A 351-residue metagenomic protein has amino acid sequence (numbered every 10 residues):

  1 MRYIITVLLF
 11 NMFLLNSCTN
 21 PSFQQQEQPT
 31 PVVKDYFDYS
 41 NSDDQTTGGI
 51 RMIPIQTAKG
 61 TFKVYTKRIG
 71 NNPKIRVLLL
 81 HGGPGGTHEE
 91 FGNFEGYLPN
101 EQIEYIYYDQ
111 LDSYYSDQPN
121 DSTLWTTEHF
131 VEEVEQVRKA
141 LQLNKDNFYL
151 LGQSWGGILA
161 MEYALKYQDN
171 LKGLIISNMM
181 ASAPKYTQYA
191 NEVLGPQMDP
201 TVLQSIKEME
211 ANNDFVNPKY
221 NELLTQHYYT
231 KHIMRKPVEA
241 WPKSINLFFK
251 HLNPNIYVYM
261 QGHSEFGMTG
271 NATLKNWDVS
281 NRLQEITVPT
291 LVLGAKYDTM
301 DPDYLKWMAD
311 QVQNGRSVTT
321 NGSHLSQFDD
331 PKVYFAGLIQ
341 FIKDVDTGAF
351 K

Functional and structural regions predicted by a protein language model:
G85-G96: The serine-hydrolase catalytic nucleophile loop
P99-D117: Conserved alpha/beta-hydrolase
H129-N147: Conserved acidic catalytic loop of the alpha/beta-hydrolase fold
D146-Y189: Conserved hydrolase catalytic core segment
L174-F215: Flexible "cap/lid" loop of the alpha/beta hydrolase fold
Q204-N281, V288: Alpha/beta-hydrolase
I286, V292-G294: Short beta-strand/loop motif that positions the catalytic acidic residue of the alpha/beta-hydrolase fold
N314-K351: Catalytic active-site module of serine/aspartate enzymes centered on a nucleophile-bearing elbow/loop
